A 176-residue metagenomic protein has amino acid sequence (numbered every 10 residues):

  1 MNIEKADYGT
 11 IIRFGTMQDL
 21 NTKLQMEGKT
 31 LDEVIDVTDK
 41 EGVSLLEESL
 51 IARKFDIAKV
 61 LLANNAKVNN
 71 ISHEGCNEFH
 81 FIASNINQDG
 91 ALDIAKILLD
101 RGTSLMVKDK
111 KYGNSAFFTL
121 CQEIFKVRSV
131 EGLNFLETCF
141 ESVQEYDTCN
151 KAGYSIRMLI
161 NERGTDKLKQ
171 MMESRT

Functional and structural regions predicted by a protein language model:
N2-T10, E33-E48, I71-S84, K108-E123 (+1 more regions): Ankyrin-repeat boundary/"N-cap" motif
F14-N21: Helix-turn-helix repeat elements of alpha-solenoid scaffolds
D19, D56-I57, G90, I94 (+2 more regions): Conserved ankyrin/ankyrin-like repeat signature
L24-V34, K59-K67, K96-L105, N134-Y146 (+1 more regions): Ankyrin repeat domain, specifically the short helix-to-loop turn at the C-terminus of the second helix of each repeat
M106, Y112-E145: Conserved binding-pocket/active-site segment within a compact domain
E145-T176: Leucine-rich solenoid repeat scaffolds
